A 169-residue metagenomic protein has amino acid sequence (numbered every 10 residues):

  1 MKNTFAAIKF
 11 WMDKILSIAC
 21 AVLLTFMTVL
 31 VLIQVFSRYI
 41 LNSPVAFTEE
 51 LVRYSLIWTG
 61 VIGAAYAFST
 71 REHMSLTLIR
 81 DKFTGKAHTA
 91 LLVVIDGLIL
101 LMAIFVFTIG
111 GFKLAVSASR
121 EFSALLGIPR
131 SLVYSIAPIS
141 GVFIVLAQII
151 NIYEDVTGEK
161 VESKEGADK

Functional and structural regions predicted by a protein language model:
M1-K169: Alpha-helical transmembrane segments and membrane-interface helix-loop junctions in multi-pass membrane proteins
